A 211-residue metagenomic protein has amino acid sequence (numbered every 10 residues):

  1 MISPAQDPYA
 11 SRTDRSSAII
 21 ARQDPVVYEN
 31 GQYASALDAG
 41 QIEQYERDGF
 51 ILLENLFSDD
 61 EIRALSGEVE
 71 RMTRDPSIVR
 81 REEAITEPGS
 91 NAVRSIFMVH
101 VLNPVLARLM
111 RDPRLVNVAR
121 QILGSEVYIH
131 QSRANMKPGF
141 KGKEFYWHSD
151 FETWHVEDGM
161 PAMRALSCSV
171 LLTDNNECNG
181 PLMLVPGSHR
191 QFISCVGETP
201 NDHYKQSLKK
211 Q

Functional and structural regions predicted by a protein language model:
I2-D48, E54-W147, F151-D158: Non-heme Fe(II)-dependent double-stranded beta-helix
I51-L52, R190: Short beta-strand segments in beta-sandwich/barrel cores
I122, H155-E177: Short, conserved beta-strand element in jelly-roll/cupin
S132, L166, G180: Change "...and in nucleic-acid phosphodiester-cleaving endonucleases..." to "...and in nucleic-acid processing enzymes
A134-K141, F151-E152, L172-E177, G187-Q191: Short acidic/polar capping segments at secondary-structure boundaries
Y146, S167, L171, M183-L184: Conserved beta-strand segments that form the floor/walls of ligand-binding pockets within enzyme and binding domains
N175-Q211: Double-stranded beta-helix
